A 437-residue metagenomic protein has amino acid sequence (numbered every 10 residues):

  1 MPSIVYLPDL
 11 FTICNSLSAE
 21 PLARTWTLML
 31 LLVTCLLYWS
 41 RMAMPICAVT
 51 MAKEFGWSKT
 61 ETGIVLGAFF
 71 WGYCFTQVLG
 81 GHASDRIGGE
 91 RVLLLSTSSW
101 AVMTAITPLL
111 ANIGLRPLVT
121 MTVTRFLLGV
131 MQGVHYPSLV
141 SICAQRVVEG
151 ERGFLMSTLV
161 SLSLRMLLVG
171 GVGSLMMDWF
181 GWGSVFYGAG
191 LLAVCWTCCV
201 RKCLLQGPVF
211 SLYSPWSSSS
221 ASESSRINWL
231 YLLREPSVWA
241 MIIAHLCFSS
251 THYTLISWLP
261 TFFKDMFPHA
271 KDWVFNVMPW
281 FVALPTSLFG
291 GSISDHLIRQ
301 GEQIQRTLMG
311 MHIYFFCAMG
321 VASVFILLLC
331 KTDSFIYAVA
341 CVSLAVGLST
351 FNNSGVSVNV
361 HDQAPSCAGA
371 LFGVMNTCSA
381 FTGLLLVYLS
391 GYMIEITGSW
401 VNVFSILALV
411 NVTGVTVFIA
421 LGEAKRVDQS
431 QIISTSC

Functional and structural regions predicted by a protein language model:
Y6-E20, F210-I242, M266, C437: Juxtamembrane intracellular "pre-TM" segments in multi-pass secondary transporters
T25-K59, L255-P260: Extracytoplasmic
M42, F69-V78, M166-L168, W280-L288 (+1 more regions): Residue-level signature of mid-helix packing/kink "hotspots" within the transmembrane helices of 12-pass Major
M44-A48, E235-G291, N352-N353, S357 (+2 more regions): Extracytoplasmic gate region of multi-pass secondary transporters
S98-L115, C317-D333: C-terminal ends and interior cores of transmembrane alpha-helices in multi-pass membrane transporters/permeases
M103, R116-V134, V160, L246 (+2 more regions): Hydrophobic core of transmembrane alpha-helices in multi-pass small-molecule transporters, especially MFS/SLC-type
T122-L162: Cytoplasmic helix-loop-helix junction between adjacent transmembrane helices in 12-TM secondary transporters
L159-V209: Helix-loop-helix hairpin linking two adjacent transmembrane segments in secondary transporters
